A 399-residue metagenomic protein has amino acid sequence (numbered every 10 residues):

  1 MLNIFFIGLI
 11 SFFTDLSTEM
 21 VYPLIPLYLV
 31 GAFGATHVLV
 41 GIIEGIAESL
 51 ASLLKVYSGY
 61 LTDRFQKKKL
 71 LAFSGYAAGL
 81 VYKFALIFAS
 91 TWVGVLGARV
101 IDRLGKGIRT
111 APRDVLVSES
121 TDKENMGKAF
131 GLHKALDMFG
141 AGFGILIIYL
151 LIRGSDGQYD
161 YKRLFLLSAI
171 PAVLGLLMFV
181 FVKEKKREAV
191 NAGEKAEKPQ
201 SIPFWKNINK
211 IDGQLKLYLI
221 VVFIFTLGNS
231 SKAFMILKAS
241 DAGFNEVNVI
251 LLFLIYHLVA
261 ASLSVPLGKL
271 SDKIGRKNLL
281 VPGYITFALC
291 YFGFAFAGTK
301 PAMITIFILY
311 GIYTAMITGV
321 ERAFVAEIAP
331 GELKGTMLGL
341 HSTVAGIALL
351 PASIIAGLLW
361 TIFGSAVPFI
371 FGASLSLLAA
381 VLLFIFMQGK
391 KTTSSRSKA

Functional and structural regions predicted by a protein language model:
M1, K186-I220: Juxtamembrane intracellular "pre-TM" segments in multi-pass secondary transporters
M1-A51, Q214-L252: Helix-loop boundary and gating motifs at the non-cytosolic
L27-A32, F143-D160, P351-V367: Transmembrane alpha-helix termini and helix-breaking/packing motifs in multi-pass membrane transporters
L54-Q66, I152, S264-G275, W360: Helix-to-loop junctions at the C-terminal end of transmembrane segments in multipass secondary transporters
L70-F84, A169, N278-G293, A373: Structural signature of the two symmetry-related core transmembrane helices
I108-T121, M316-A329: Intracellular juxtamembrane helix-capping segments at the cytosolic ends of symmetry-related transmembrane helices
G131-I148, S342-A352: Glycine-rich segments within core transmembrane alpha-helices of 12-TM secondary carriers
A169-G193, A379-M387: C-terminal membrane-cytosol helix-exit motif in multi-pass small-molecule transporters
